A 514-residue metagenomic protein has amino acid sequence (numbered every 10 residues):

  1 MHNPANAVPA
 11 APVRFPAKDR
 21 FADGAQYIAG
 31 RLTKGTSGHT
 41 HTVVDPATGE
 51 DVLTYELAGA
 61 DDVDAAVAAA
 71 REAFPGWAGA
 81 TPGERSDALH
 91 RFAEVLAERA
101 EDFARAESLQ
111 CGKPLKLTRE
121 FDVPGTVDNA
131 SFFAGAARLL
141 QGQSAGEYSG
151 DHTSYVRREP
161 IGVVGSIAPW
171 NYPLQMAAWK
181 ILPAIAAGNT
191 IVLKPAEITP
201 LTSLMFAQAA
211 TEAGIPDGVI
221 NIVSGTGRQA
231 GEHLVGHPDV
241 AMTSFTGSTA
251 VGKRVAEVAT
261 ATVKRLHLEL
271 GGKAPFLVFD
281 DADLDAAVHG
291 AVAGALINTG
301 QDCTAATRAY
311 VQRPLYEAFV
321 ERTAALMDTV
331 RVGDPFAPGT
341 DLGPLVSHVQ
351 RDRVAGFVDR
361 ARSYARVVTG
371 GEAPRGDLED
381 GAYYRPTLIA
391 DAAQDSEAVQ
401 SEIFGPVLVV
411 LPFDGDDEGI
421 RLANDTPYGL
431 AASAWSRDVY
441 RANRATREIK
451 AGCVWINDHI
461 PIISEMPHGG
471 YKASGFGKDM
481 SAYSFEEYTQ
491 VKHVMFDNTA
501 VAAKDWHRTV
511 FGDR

Functional and structural regions predicted by a protein language model:
M1, T48-T54, V240, L277 (+2 more regions): Conserved C-terminal structural/oligomerization subdomain of aldehyde/semialdehyde dehydrogenase
M1-A47: Hydrophobic face of amphipathic alpha-helices that form TPR/SEL1-like repeat modules and related alpha-solenoid
G49, R85, E107, G188 (+8 more regions): Residue-level signal for inorganic ion chemistry
E50-L140: Glycine-rich loop-to-alpha-helix module at the N-terminal edge of alpha/beta enzyme cores
V52-A58, A73-G79, S166, F276-F279 (+5 more regions): Short, well-ordered beta-strand elements within core beta-sheets of diverse protein domains
F74, A78, A93-A100, A104 (+19 more regions): Structural signal for hydrophobic packing residues in well-ordered secondary-structure cores of soluble enzyme domains
G142-A286, F413: Rossmann-like NAD(P) dinucleotide-binding subdomain of oxidoreductase/dehydrogenase enzymes
M242, A250-A393, I456, A503-K504 (+1 more regions): ALDH superfamily catalytic-core signature
